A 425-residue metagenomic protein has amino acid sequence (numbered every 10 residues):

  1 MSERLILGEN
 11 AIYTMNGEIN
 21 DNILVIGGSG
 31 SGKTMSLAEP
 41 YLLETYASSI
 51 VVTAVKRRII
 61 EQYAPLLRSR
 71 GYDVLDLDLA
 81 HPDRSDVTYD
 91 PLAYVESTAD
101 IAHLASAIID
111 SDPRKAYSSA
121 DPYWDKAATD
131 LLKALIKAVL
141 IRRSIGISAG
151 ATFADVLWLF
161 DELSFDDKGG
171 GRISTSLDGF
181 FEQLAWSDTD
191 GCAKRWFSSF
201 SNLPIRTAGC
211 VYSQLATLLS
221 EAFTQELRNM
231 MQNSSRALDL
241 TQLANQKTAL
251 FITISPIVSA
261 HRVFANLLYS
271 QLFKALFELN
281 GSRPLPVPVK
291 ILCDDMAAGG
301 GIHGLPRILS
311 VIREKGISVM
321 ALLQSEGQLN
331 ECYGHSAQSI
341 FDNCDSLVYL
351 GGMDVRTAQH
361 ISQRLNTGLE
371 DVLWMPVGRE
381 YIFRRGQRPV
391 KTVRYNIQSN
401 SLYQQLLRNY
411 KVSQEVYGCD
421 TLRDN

Functional and structural regions predicted by a protein language model:
E3-N10, T14-I317, C332, Q359 (+4 more regions): P-loop NTPase motor domains
H81, R394-S401: A short, sequence-level motif marking secondary-structure junctions
V319-L322: C-terminal catalytic subdomain
Q324-Q328: Conserved H-loop
L329-S339: Short, glycine/polar-rich helix-capping loops at beta-to-alpha or helix-loop-helix junctions that flank or form
L347-D354: Conserved AAA+ ATPase "SRH/arginine-finger" region at the nucleotide-binding site
R356-S362: Conserved AAA+ ATPase core "coupling" helix
